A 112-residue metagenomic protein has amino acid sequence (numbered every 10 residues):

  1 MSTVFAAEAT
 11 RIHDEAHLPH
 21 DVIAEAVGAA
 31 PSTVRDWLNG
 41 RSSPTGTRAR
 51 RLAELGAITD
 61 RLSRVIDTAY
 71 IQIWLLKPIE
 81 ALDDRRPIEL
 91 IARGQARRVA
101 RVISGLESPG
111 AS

Functional and structural regions predicted by a protein language model:
M1-S112: Non-transmembrane "mature" sequence context
